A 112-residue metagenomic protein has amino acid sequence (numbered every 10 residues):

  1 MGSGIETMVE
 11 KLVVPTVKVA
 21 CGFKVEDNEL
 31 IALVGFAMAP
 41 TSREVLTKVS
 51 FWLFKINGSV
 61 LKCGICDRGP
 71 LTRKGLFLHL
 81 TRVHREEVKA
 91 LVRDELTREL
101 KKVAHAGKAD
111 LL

Functional and structural regions predicted by a protein language model:
M1-F51, L96-E99, A106-K108: Intrinsically disordered, low-complexity linkers and flanking regions associated with multi-zinc-finger proteins
R43-I65, G69-H105: C-terminal recognition-helix end and immediately following basic linker of small zinc-binding "finger" domains
